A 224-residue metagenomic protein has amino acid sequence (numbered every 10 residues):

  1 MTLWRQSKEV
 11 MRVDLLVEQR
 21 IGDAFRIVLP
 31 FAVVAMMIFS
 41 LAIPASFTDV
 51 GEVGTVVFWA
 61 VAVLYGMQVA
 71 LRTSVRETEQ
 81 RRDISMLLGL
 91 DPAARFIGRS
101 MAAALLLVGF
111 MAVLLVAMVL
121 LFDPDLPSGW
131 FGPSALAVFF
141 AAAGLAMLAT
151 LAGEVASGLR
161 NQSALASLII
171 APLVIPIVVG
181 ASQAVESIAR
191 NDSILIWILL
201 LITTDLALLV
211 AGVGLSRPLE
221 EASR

Functional and structural regions predicted by a protein language model:
M1-V28: Aromatic- and glycine-rich beta-strand/loop motifs that create alpha-glucan
E18, M67-M86, S100: Transmembrane helix boundary and interhelical loop/hinge segments in multi-pass membrane proteins
G22-P44, V57-G66, L168-G180, T203-G212: Hydrophobic alpha-helical transmembrane segments of multi-pass membrane transport/permease proteins
P44-V53, V116-F139, V185-I198: Membrane-interfacial helix-loop-helix connectors in multipass membrane proteins
P92-V119: Selective transmembrane-helix segments that form parts of the transport pathway or gating/packing helices in multipass
L120, D205-R224: Junction motif at the cytosolic side of a transmembrane helix
A137-A171, E221-R224: A structural motif at transmembrane helix-loop-helix junctions in multipass membrane proteins
A146-G153, P176-I188: Transmembrane alpha-helical segments of integral membrane proteins
